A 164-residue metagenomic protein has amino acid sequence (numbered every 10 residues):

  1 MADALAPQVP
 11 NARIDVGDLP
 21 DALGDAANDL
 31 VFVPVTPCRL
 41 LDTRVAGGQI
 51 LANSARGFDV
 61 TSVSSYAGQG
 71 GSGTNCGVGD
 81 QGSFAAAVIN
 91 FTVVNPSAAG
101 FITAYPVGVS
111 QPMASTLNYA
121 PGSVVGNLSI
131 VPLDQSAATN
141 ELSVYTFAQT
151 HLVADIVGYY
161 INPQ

Functional and structural regions predicted by a protein language model:
M1-Q164: Short edge beta-strands and adjacent beta->alpha junctions
